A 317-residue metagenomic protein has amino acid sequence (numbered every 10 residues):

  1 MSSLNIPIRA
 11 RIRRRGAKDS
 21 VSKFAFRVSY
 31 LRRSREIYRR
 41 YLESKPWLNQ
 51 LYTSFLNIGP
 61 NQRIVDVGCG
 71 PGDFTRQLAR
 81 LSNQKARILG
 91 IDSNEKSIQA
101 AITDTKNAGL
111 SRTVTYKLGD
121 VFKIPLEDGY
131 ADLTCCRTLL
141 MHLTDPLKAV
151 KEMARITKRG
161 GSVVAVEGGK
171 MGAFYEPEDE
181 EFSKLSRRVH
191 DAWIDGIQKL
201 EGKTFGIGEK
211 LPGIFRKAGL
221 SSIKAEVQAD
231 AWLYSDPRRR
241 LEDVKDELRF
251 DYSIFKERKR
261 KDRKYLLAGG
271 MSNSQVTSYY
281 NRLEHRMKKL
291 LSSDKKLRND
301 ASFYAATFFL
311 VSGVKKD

Functional and structural regions predicted by a protein language model:
R11-R13, D19, K23-P46: Class I SAM-dependent methyltransferase Rossmann-like catalytic core, especially the SAM/SAH-binding loop
E43-P60, Q77: Conserved alpha-helix/loop element of class I SAM-dependent methyltransferases that forms part of the SAM/SAH-binding
R63-V67, P71-K123: Class I SAM-dependent methyltransferase SAM/SAH-binding core
F122-L133: A short acidic, Gly/Pro-enriched loop at the edge of an enzyme's catalytic core that lines a small-molecule cofactor
D132-D145: A short SAM/SAH-binding and catalytic strip from SAM-dependent methyltransferases
L147-S162: A short glycine-rich, Lys/Arg-flanked "PGG" loop and its adjoining helix->strand segment in the class I
A165, G169-S253: Conserved catalytic/acceptor-binding region of the Class I
F205, E209, K224-D317: Conserved Class I S-adenosyl-L-methionine
